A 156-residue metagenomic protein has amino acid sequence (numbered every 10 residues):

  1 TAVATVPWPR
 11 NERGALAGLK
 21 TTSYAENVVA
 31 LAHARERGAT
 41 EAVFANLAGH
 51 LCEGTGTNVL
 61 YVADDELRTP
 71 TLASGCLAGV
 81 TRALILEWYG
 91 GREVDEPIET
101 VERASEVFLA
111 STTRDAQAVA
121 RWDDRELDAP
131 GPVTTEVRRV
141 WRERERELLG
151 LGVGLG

Functional and structural regions predicted by a protein language model:
T1-G156: Helix-start/capping segments and mature chain N-termini
